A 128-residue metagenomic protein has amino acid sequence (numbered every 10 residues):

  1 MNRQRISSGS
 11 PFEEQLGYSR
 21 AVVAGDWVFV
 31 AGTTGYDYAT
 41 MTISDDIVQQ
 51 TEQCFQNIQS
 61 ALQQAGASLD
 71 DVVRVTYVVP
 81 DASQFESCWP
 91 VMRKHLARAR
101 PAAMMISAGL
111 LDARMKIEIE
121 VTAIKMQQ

Functional and structural regions predicted by a protein language model:
M1-Q128: Short, polar/acidic, helix-capping and beta-turn segments at strand->helix junctions that line the mouths
